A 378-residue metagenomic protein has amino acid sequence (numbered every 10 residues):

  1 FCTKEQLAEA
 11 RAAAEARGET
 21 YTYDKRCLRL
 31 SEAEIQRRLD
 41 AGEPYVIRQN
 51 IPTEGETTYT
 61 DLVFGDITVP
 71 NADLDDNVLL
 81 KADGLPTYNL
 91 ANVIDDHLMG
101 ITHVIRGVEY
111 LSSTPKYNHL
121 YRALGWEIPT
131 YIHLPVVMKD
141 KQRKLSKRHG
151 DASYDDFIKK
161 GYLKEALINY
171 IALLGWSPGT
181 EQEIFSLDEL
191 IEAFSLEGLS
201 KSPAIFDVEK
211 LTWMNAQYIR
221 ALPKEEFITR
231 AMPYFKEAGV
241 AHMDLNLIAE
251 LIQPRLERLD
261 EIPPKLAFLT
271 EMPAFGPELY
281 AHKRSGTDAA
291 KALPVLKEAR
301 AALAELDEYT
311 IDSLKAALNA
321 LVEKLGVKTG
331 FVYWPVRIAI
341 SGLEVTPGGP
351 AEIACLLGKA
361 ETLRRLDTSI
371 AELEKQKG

Functional and structural regions predicted by a protein language model:
F1-H133, M138-L145, S153, P178: Active-site cores that bind ATP or allylic diphosphates and position pyrophosphate for catalysis
C2, K25-C27, T180-S186, S202-V208 (+6 more regions): Short coil/turn segments at secondary-structure boundaries
L80-K81, M99-Y110, M138-Y170, L174-E183 (+3 more regions): Conserved phosphate-binding loops in nucleotide/dinucleotide-binding enzymes
N118, Y154-D155, T212-N215, M232 (+5 more regions): Amphipathic alpha-helical segments within well-ordered protein domains
F157-E165, K201-D207, V240-I248, E323-F331: Structural motif
Y170-I171, M214-N215, A249-L256, V332-I340 (+1 more regions): Short alpha-helical scaffolding segments that buttress acidic/His motifs in well-ordered protein cores
K224-L325: Small-residue-rich helix-loop
D312-K377: Charged substrate- and nucleic-acid-binding regions of tRNA-handling and nucleotidyl-transfer enzymes, centered on
